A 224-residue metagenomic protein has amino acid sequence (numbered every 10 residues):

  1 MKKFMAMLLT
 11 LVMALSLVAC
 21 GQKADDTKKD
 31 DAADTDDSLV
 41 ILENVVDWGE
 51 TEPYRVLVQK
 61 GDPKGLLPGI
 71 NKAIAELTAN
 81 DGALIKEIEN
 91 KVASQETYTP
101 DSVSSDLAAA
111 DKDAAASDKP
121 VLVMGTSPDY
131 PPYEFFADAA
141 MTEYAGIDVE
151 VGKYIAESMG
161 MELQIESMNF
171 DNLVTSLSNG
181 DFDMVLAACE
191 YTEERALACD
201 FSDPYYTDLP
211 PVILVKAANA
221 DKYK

Functional and structural regions predicted by a protein language model:
M1-L9: Positively charged n-region of N-terminal signal peptides that target proteins for export
S16-A19: C-terminal motif of bacterial Sec signal peptides marking the signal peptidase cleavage site
G21-K23: Bacterial signal peptide processing site
K28-D30, G69, L84-E87, K91 (+1 more regions): Extracytoplasmic small-molecule ligand-binding "clamshell" domains of the periplasmic binding protein/Venus flytrap
S38-E50, K60, V149, K153 (+1 more regions): Acidic, polar ligand-binding/catalytic clefts
D47-Y98, V149-S158, V215-D221: Extended ligand-binding regions for polar small-molecule ligands
G65-L67, P131-A137, E194, K222-Y223: Short, solvent-exposed loop/turn elements at domain surfaces
I88, S94-L122: Bacterial Sec-exported substrate-binding components of ABC uptake systems
